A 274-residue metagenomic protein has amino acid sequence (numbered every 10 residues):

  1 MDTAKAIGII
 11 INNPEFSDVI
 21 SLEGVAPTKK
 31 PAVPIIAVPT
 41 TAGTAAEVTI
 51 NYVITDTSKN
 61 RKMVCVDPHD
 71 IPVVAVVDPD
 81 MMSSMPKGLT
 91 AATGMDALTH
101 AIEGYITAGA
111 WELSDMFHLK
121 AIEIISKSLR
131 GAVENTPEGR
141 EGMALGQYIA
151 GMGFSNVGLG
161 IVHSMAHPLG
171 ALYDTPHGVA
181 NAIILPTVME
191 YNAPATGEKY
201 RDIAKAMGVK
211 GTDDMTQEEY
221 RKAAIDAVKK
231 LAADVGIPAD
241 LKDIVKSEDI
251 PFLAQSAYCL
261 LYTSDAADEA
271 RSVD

Functional and structural regions predicted by a protein language model:
M1-D80: Glycine/threonine-rich beta-strand-loop-alpha-helix active-site module that forms ligand/phosphate-binding
K5, I9-N13, N156, H167 (+1 more regions): Short, well-ordered alpha-helices that flank and scaffold nucleotide-derived cofactor binding pockets
N51-V157: Carboxylate- and glycine-rich phosphate/diphosphate-binding segment that chelates Mg2+/Mn2+
L98-I102, M143-G151, M165, L185 (+3 more regions): Short alpha-helical scaffolding segments that buttress acidic/His motifs in well-ordered protein cores
V157-Y220: C-terminal catalytic subdomain
Y200, K210-S264, R271: C-terminal charged capping/lid subdomain of soluble metabolic enzymes
